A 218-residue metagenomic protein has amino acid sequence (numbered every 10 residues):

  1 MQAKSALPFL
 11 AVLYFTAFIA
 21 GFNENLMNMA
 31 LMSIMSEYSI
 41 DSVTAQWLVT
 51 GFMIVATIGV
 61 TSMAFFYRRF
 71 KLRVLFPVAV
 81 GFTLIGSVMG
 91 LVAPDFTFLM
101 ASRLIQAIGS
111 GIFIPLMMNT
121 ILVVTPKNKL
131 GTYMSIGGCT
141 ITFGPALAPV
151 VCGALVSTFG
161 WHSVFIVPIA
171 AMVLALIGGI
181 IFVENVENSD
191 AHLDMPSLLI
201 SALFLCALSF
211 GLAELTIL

Functional and structural regions predicted by a protein language model:
M1-I181: Transmembrane-helix bundle of Major Facilitator Superfamily
S157-L218: Hydrophobic transmembrane-helix bundles of small-molecule transporters
